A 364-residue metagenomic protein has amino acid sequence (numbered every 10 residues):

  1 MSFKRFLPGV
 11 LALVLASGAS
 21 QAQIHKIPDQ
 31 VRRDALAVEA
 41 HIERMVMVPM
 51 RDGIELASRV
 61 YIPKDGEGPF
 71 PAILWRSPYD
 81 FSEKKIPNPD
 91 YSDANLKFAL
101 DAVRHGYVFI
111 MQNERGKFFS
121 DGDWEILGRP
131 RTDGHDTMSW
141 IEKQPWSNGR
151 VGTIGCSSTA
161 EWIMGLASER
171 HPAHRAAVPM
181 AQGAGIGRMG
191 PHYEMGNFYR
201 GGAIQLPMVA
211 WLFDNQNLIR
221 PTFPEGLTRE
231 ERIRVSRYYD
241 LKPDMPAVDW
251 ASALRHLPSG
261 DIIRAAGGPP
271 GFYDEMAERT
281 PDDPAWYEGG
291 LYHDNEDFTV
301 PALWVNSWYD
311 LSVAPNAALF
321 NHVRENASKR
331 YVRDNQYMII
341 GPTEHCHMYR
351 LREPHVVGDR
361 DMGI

Functional and structural regions predicted by a protein language model:
M1-P8: Bacterial N-terminal signal peptides that target proteins for export
P8-G18: Bacterial N-terminal signal peptides
I27-G68: N-terminal cap/lid segment of alpha/beta-hydrolase-fold proteins
E67-K143, P191-F198, R350-M362: Cap/lid segment of the alpha/beta-hydrolase catalytic domain
S92-L96, R104, S168-R170, A176-D297: Accessory cap/linker subdomain of secreted extracellular hydrolases
P145-S158: Alpha/beta-hydrolase fold nucleophile elbow
A160-H171: Short glycine-enriched nucleophile-adjacent loop and the immediately C-terminal alpha-helix near the catalytic center
G267-P269, D274-I364: C-terminal subdomain of alpha/beta-hydrolase-fold enzymes, centered on the catalytic histidine and its supporting
